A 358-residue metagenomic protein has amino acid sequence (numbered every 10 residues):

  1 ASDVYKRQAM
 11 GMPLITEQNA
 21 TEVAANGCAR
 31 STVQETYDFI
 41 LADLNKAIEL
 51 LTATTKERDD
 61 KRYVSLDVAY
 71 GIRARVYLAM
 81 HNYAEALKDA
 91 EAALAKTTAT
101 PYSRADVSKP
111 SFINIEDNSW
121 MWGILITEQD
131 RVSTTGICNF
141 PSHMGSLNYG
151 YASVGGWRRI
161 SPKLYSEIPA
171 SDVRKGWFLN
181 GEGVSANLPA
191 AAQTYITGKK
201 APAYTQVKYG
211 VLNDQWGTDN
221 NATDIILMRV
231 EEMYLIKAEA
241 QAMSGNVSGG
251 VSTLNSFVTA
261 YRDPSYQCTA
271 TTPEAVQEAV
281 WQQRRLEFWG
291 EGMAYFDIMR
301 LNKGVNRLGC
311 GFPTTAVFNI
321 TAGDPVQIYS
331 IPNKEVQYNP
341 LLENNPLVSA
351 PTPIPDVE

Functional and structural regions predicted by a protein language model:
S2-N139, Y149-Y151, G155, Y165-E358: Acidic/polar-rich alpha-helix caps and helix-coil junctions
